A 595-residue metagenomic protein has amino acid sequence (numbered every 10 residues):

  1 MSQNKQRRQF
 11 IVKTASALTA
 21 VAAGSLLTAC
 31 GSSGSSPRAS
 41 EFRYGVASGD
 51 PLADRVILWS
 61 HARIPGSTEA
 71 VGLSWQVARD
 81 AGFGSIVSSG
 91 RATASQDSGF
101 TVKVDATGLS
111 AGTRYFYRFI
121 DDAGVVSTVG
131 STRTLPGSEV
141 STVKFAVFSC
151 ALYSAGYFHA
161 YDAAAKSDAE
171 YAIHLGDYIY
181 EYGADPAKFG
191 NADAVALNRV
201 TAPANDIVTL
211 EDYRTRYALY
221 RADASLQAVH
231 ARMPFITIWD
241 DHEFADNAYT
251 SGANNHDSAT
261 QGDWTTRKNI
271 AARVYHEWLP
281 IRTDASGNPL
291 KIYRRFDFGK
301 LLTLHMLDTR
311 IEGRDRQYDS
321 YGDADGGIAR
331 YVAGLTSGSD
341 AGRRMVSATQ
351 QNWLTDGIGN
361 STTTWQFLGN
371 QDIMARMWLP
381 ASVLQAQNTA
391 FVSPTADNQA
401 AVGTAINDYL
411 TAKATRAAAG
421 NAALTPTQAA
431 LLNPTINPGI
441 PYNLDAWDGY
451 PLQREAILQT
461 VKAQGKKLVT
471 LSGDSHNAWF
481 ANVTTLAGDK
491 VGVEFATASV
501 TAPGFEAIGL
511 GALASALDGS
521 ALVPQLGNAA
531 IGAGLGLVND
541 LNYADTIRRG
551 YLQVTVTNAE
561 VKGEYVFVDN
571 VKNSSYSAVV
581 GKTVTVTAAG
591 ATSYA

Functional and structural regions predicted by a protein language model:
S2-Q3, Q9-C30: N-terminal export signals
R7-R8, P37: N-terminal, polar/Ser/Thr-rich
R8-Q9, T14, A62, D372: Hydrophobic alpha-helical segments, especially transmembrane helices and their immediate juxtamembrane helical caps
A29-P37: Bacterial Sec-dependent signal peptides at the C-terminal "C-region" and cleavage site
S36-V102, L109, T113-A595: Long, structured stretches of catalytic cores involved in phosphate-ester chemistry, encompassing
